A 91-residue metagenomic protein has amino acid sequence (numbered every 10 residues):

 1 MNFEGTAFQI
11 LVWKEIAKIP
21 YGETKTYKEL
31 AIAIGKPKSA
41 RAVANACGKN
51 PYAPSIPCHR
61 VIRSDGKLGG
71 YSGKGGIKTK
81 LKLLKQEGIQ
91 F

Functional and structural regions predicted by a protein language model:
M1-K38, Q86-F91: Basic nucleic-acid-binding alpha-helical/helix-turn surface characteristic of O6-alkylguanine DNA
P20, P51, G66: Histidine- and aromatic-rich ligand-binding microenvironments
K38-A53: Regulatory, non-catalytic segments
P54-V61: Short Lys/Arg-enriched helix C-cap and helix-to-coil transition segments that create basic nucleic-acid-contact patches
I62-F91: Low-complexity, small/basic-enriched stretches that occur predominantly at protein N-termini or linker tails
